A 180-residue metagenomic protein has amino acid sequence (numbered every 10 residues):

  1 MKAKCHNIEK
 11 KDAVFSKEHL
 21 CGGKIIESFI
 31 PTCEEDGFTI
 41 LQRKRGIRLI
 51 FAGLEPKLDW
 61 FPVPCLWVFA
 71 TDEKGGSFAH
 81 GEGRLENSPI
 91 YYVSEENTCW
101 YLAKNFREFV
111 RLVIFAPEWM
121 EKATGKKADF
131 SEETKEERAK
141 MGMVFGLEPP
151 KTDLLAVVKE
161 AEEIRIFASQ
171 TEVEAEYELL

Functional and structural regions predicted by a protein language model:
M1-E86, Y92, R138, G142-L180: A surface-exposed partner-binding patch
P89-D129: Compact, glycine/acidic-enriched structural inserts
V110, K122, K126-E133, A161 (+1 more regions): Solvent-exposed, non-transmembrane amphipathic alpha-helical segments
I114-L155: An amphipathic alpha-helical core segment
